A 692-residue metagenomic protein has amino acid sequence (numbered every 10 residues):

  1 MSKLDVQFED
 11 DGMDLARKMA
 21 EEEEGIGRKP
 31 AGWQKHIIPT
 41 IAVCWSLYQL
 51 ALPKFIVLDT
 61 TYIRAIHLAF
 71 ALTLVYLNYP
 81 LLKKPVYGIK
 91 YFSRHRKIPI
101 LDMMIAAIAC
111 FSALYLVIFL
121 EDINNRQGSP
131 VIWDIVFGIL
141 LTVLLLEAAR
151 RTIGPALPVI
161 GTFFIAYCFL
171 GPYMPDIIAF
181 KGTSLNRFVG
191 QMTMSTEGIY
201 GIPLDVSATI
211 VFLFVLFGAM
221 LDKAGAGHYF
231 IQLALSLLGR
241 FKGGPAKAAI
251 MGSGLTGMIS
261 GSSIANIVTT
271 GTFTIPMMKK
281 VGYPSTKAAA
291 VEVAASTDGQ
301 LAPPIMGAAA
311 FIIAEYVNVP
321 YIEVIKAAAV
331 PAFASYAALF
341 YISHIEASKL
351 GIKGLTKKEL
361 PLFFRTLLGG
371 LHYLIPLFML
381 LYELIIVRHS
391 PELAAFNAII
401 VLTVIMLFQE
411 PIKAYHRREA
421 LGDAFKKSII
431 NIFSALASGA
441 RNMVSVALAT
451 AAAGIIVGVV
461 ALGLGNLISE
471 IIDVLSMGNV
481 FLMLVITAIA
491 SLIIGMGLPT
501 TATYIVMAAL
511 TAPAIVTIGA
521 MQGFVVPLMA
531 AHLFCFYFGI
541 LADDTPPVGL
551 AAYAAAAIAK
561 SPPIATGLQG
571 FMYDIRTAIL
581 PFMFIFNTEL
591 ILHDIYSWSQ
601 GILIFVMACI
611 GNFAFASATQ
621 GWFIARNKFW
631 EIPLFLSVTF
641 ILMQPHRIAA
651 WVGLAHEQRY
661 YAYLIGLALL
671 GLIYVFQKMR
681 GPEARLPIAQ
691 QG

Functional and structural regions predicted by a protein language model:
M1-G128, I135-I139, M643, R680-A684 (+1 more regions): Conserved, well-structured core domains of diverse proteins
S2-I38, A42, K326-R441, Y553-M643 (+1 more regions): Long, contiguous bundles of hydrophobic transmembrane helices that form the permeation core of multi-pass
I132-V136, E197-I210, L237-A249, V281-K287 (+5 more regions): Membrane-interfacial loop-to-helix junctions in multi-pass transporters
D134-I135, K181-Q191, L204-S207, K326-V330 (+3 more regions): Loop-to-transmembrane alpha-helix initiation sites
L146-K181, I202-P203, A224, H228 (+4 more regions): Flexible hinge motifs at transmembrane-helix junctions and intramembrane kinks/re-entrant loops in multi-pass membrane
E147, T152, T162-I177, L185-F188 (+7 more regions): Core transmembrane alpha-helical segments of multi-pass membrane transporters/permeases
G218-D222, S253-S262, A294-Q300, I385 (+4 more regions): Transmembrane alpha-helix interface/packing and boundary motifs in multi-pass membrane proteins, characterized by
I231-G299, A309-I312, N318, T500-F538 (+1 more regions): Hydrophobic transmembrane alpha-helices that form the pore/transport pathway of multi-pass ion and small-solute
